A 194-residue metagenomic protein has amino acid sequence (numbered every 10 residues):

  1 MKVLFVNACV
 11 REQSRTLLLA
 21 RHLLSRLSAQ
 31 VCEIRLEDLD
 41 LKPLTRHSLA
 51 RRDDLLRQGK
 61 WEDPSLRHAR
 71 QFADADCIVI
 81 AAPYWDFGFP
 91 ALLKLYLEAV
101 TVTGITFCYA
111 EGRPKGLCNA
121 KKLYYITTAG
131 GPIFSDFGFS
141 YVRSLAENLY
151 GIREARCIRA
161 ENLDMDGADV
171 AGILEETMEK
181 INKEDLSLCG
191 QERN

Functional and structural regions predicted by a protein language model:
M1-A82, F87-E98, V102, Y109 (+1 more regions): N-terminal beta1-alpha1-beta2 submodule of the flavodoxin-like/Rossmannoid cofactor-binding fold
K2, Q30, K121-L123, E154: Residues at the starts of beta-strands that form the adenosine-phosphate
C9-Q13, G130-I133, L163-D164: Short histidine/acidic/glycine/proline-rich micro-motifs that form metal- and phosphate-coordinating active-site loops
I34, I126, I158: Hydrophobic residues at beta-strand termini and immediately following loops that shape nucleotide-binding pockets
L39-L44, I133, M165-G167: A short beta-to-alpha transition loop/helix N-cap that caps and shapes the active-site region
A73, A91, C118, Y150-R153: Structured loop/turn residues at beta-strand edges in well-structured enzyme cores
A110-Y150: Short, glycine-/small-residue-rich phosphate/pyrophosphate-handling segment
D136, Y141-N194: Glycine-rich phosphate/pyrophosphate-binding loop and the adjoining helix
